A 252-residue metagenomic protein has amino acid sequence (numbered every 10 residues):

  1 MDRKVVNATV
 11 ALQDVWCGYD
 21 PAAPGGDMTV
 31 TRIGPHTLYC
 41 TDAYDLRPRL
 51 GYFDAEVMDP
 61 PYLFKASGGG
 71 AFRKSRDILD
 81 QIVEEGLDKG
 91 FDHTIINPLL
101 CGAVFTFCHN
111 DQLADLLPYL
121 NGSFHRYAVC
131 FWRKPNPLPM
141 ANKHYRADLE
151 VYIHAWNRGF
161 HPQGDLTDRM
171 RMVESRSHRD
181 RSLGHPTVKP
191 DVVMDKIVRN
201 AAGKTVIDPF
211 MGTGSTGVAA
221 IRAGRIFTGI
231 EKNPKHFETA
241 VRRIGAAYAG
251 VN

Functional and structural regions predicted by a protein language model:
M1-I207, M211-N252: Class I S-adenosyl-L-methionine-dependent methyltransferase catalytic core
